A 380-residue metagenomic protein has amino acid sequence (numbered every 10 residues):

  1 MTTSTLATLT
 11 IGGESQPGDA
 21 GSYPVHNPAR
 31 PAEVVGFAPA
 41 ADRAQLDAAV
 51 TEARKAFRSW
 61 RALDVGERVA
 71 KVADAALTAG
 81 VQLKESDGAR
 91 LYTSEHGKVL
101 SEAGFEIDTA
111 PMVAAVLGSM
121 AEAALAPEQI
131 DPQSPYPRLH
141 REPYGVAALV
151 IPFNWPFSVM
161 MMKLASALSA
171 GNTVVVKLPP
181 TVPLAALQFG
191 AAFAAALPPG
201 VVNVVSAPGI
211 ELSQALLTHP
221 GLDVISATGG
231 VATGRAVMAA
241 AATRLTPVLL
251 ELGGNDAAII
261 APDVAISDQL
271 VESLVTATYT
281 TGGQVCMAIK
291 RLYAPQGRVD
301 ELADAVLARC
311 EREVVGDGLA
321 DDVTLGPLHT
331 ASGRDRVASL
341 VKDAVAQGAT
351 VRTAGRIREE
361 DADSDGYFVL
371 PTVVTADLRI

Functional and structural regions predicted by a protein language model:
M1, A44-T51, K55-A62, G66 (+13 more regions): Replace "anionic and nucleotidyl ligands
M1-P135, H329: N-terminal Rossmann-like NAD(P)+-binding subdomain of aldehyde/semialdehyde dehydrogenases
P31-A32, R68, Y92, G171 (+6 more regions): Residue-level signal for inorganic ion chemistry
E33-V35, E95, G145-V146, N255 (+2 more regions): Short, solvent-exposed beta-strand edge segments and adjacent coil->beta transition regions
A41, K84, E95, F105-T109 (+5 more regions): Short beta->alpha linker loops
R43, W155, T280: Glycine-rich phosphate/pyrophosphate-binding beta-alpha loops
A126-Q269: Rossmann-like NAD(P) dinucleotide-binding subdomain of oxidoreductase/dehydrogenase enzymes
L197, V224, A232-R379: ALDH superfamily catalytic-core signature
